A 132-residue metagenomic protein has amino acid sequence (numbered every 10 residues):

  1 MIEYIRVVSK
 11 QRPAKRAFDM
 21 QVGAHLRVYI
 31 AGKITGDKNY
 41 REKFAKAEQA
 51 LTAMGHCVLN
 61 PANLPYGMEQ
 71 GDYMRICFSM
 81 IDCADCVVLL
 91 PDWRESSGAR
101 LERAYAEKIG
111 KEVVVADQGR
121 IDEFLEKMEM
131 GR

Functional and structural regions predicted by a protein language model:
I2-R132: Conserved catalytic or regulatory cores that recognize and/or transform ribose-phosphate-containing ligands
